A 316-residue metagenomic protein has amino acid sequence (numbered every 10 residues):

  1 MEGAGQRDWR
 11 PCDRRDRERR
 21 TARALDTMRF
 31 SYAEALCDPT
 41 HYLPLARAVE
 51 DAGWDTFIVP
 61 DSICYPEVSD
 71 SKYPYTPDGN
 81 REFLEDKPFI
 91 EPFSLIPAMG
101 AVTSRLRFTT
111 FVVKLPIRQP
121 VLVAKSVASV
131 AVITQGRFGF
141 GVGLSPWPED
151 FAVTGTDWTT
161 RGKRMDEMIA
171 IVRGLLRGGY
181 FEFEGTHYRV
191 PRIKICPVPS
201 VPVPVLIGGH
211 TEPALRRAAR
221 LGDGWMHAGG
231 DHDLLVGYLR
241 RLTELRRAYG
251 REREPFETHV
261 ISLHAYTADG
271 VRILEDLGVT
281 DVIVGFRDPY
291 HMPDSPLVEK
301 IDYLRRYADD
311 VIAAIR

Functional and structural regions predicted by a protein language model:
G3-D8, D13-R316: Active-site-adjacent structural elements that line small-molecule/cofactor binding pockets in enzymes
